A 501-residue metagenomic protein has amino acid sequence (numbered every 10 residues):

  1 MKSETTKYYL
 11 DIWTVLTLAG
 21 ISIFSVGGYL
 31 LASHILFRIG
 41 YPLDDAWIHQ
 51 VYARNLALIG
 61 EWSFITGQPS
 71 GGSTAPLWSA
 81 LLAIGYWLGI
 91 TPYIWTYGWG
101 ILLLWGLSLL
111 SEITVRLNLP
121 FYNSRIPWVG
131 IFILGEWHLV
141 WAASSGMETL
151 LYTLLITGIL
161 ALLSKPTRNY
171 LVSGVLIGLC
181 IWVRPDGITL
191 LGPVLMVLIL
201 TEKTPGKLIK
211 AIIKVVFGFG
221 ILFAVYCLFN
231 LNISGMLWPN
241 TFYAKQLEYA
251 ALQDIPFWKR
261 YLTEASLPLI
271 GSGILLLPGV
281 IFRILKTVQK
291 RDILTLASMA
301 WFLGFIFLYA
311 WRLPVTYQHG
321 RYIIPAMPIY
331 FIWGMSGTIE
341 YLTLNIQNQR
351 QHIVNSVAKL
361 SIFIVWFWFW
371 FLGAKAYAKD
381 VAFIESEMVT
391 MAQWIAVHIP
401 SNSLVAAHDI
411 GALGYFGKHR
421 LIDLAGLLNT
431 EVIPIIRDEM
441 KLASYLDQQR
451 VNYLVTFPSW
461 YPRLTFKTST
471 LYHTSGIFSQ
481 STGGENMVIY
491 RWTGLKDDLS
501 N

Functional and structural regions predicted by a protein language model:
M1-N501: Membrane-proximal envelope and lipid/glycan-remodeling enzymes
